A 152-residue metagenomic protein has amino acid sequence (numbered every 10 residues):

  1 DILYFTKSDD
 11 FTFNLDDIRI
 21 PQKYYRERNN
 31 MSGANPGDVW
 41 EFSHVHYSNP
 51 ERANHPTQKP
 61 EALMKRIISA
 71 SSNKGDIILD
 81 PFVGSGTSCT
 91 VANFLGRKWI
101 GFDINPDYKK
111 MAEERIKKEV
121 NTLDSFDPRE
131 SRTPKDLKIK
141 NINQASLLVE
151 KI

Functional and structural regions predicted by a protein language model:
D1-M111, I152: Core catalytic lobe of class I
K110-I152: PRPP-dependent phosphoribosyltransferase catalytic core
